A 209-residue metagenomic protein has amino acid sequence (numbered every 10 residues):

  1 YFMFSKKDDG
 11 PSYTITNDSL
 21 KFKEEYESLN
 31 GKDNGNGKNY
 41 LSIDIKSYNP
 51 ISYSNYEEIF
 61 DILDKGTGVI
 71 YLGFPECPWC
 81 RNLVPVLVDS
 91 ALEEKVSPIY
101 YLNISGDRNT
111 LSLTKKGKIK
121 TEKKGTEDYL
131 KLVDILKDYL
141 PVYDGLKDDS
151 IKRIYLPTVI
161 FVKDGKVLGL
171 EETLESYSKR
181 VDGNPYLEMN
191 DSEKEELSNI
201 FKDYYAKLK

Functional and structural regions predicted by a protein language model:
F2-K65, N184-K209: N-terminal leader/targeting and pre-domain segments
I45-S54, L72, V96-P141: Thiol-based oxidoreductase modules, predominantly thioredoxin-like and allied folds used for disulfide exchange
I62-C77, L87: Short active-site neighborhood of thiol/selenol oxidoreductases, capturing the structured segment around
K65-V69, E94-I99, L156, K163-D164: Loop/turn elements at helix/coil->beta-strand transitions in domains of secreted/extracellular proteins
L72-P75, L102-S105, D164, E172-T173: Active-site-proximal beta-strand/loop segments in catalytic clefts of secreted hydrolases
C77-R81, V159: The canonical Cys-X-X-Cys-His
C80-E94: Typically the conserved alpha-helix immediately C-terminal to a functionally engaged Cys/Sec in thioredoxin-like
D148-K209: Non-catalytic, surface beta->alpha helical segment in thiol-disulfide oxidoreductase systems
